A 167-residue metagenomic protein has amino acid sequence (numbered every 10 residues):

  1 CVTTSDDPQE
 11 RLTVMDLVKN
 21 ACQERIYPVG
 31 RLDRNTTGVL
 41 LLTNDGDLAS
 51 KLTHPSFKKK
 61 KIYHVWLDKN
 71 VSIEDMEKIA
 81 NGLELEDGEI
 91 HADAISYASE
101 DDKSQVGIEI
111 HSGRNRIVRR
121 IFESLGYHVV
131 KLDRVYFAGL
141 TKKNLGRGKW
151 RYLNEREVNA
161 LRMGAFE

Functional and structural regions predicted by a protein language model:
C1-E167: Basic, flexible Lys/Arg- and Gly-enriched helix-loop patches that mediate nucleic-acid binding at interfaces with rRNA
